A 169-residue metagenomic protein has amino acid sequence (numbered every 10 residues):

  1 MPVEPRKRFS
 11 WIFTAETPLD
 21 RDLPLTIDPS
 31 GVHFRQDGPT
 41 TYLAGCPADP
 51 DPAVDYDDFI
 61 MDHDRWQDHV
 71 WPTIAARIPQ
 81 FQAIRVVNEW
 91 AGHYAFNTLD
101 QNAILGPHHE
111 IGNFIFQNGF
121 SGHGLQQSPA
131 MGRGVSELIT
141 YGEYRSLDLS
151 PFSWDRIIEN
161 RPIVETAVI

Functional and structural regions predicted by a protein language model:
M1-D22: Central helical "cap/lid" subdomain
E4-P5, D28, L99, S146: A short, structural micro-pattern
E4-R6, H33, W154, E159: Intrinsically disordered, low-complexity sequence elements enriched in Ser/Thr/Gly/Pro
K7, P29-S30, S121: Short acidic/glycine-enriched loop/turn segments that link adjacent beta-strands
R8-F9, D68, Q127: Hydrophobic alpha-helical segments, especially transmembrane helices and their immediate juxtamembrane helical caps
A15-N113: Active-site lid/adjacent beta-loop-alpha segment flanking the redox-cofactor pocket in flavoenzymes
P72-I169: C-terminal catalytic lobe of FAD-dependent flavoproteins
